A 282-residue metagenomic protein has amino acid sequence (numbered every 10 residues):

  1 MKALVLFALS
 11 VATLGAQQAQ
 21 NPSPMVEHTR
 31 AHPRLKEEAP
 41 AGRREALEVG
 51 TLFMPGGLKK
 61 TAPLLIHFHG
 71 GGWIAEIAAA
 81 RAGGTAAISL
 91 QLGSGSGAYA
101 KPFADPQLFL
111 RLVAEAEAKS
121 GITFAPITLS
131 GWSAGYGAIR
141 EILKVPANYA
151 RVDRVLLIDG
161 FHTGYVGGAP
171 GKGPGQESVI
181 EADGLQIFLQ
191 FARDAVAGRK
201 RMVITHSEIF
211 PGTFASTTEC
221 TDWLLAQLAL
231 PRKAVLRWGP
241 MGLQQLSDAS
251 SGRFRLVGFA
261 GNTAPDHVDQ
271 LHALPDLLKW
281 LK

Functional and structural regions predicted by a protein language model:
F7-Q17: Hydrophobic h-region of N-terminal signal peptides that target proteins for export in Gram-negative bacteria
Q17-A62, G242-Q244, K282: A domain-start/cap signature at the N-terminus of enzymes
K59-S120, L243: Active-site machinery of serine-nucleophile hydrolases
I122-S133: Alpha/beta-hydrolase fold nucleophile elbow
G131-E141: Glycine-rich nucleophile elbow surrounding the catalytic serine of serine-hydrolase chemistry
E141-V152: Conserved hydrolase catalytic core segment
L156-P265: The feature captures the conserved acid-bearing segment of alpha/beta-hydrolase catalytic domains
Q270-K282: Catalytic active-site module of serine/aspartate enzymes centered on a nucleophile-bearing elbow/loop
